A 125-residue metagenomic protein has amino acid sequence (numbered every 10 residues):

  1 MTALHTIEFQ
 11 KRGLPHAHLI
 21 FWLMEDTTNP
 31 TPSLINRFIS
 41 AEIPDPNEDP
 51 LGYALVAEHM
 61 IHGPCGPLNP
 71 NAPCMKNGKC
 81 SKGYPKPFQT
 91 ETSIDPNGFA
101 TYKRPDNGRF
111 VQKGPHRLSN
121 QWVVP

Functional and structural regions predicted by a protein language model:
M1-P125: Extended, structured polyanion-binding interfaces
